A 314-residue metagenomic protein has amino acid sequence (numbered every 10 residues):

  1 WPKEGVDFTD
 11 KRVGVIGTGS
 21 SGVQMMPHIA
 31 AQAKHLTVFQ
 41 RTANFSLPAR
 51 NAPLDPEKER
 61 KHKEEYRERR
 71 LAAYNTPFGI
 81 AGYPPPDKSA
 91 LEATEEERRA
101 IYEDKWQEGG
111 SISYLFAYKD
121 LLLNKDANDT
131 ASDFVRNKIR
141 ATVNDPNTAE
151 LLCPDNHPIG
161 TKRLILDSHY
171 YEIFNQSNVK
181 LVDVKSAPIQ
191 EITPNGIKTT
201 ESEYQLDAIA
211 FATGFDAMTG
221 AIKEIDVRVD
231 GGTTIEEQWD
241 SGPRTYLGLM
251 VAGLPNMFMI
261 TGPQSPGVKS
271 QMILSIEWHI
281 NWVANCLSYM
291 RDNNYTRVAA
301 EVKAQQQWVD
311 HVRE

Functional and structural regions predicted by a protein language model:
E4-D10, T18, Q32-E314: N-terminal FAD-binding dinucleotide-binding subdomain shared by FAD-dependent oxidases/monooxygenases
S21: Hydrophobic/small residue at the entry helix of a nucleotide-binding pocket
M25-I29: Aromatic pocket-lining residues of Rossmann-like dinucleotide-binding sites
